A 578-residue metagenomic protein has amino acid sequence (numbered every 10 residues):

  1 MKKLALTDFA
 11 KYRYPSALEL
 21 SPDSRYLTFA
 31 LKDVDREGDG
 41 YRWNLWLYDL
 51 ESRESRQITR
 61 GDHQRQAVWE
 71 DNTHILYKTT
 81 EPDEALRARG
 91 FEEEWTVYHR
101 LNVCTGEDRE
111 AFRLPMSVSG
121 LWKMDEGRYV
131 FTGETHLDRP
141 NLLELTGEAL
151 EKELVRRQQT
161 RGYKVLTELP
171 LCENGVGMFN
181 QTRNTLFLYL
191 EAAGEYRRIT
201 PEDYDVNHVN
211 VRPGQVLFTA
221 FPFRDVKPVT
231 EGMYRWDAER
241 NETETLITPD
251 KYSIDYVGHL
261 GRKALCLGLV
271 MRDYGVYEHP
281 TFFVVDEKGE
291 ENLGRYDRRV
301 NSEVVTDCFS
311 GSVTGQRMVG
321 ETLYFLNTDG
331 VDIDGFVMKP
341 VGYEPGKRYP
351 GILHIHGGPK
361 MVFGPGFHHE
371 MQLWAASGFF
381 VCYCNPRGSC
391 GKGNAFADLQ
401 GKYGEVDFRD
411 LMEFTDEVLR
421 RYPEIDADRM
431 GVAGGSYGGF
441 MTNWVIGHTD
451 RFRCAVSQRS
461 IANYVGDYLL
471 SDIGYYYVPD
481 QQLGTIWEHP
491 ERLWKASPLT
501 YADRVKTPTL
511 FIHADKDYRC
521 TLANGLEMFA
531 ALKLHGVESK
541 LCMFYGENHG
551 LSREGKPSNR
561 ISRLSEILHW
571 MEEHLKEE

Functional and structural regions predicted by a protein language model:
M1-R13, Y196-R198: A short helix->beta-strand "capping" segment at the edge of beta-propeller domains
Y12-L27, G61-T79, E84, P115-V130 (+10 more regions): Conserved beta-propeller blade repeats
A17-E19, V165-T167, C172-E173, G177-T185 (+8 more regions): Non-catalytic accessory segments flanking enzyme active sites
A30-E51: Beta-propeller domains
W43, A85-W95, T135-F187, G232 (+3 more regions): Predominantly five- to eight-bladed beta-propeller fold
D49-R53, N102-G106, L190-G194, D237-N241 (+1 more regions): Short loop/turn segments that connect beta-strands within beta-propeller blades
T306-D428, G435, L469-L470: Cap/lid segment of the alpha/beta-hydrolase catalytic domain
P386-E578: Active-site-proximal cap/loop segments of hydrolase catalytic domains
